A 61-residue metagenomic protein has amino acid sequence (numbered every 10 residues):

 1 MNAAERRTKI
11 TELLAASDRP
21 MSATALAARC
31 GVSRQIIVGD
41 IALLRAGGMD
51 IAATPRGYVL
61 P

Functional and structural regions predicted by a protein language model:
M1-R29: Extreme N-terminal segment that seeds HTH/winged-HTH DNA-binding domains in transcriptional regulators
Q35: Key DNA-contact positions within bacterial/archaeal DNA-binding proteins
A42-P61: HTH-adjacent hinge/linker in prokaryotic transcriptional regulators
